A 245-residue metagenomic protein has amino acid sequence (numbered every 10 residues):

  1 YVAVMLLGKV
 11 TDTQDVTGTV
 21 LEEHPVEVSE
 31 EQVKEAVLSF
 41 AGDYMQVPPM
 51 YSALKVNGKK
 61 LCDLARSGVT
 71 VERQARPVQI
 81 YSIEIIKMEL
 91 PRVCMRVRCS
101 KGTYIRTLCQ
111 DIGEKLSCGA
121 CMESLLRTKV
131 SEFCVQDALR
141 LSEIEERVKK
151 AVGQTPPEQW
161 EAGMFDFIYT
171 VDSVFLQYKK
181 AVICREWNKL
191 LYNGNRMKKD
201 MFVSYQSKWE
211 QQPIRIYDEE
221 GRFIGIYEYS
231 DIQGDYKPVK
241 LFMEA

Functional and structural regions predicted by a protein language model:
Y1-E146, Y229, D235, F242-A245: Non-catalytic RNA-recognition surface used by pseudouridine synthases
V4, K115, G119-A245: Accessory RNA 3′-end/elbow-binding domains used by RNA modification enzymes
